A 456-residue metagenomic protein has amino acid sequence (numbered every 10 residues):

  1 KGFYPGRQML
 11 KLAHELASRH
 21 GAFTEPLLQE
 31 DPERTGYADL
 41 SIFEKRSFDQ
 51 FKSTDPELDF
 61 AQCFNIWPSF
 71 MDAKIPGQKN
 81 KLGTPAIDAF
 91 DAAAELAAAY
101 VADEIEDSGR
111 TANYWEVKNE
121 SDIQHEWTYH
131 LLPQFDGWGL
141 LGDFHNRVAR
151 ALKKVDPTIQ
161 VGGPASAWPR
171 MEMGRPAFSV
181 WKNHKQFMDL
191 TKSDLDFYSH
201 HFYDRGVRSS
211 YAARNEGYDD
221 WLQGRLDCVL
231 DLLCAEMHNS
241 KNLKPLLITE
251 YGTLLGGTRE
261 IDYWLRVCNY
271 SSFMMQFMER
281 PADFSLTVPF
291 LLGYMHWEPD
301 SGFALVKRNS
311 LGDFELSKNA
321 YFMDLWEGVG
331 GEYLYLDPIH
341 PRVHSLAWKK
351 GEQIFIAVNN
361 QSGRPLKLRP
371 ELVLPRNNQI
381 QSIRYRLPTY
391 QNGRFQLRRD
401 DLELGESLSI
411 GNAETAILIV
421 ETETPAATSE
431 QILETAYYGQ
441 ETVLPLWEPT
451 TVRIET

Functional and structural regions predicted by a protein language model:
K1-D196: N-terminal catalytic cores of secreted or lumenal carbohydrate-active enzymes
S18-R19, V117, G163, H200 (+3 more regions): Conserved beta-strand positions
G137-L265: Noncatalytic carbohydrate-binding groove/subsite architecture in carbohydrate-active enzymes
I248-G330, L334-P341: Aromatic/acidic polysaccharide-binding cleft in carbohydrate-active enzymes
R342-N377, E423: Carbohydrate-binding surface patches
V373-Q391: Solvent-exposed beta-hairpin/edge-strand motifs
Q396-G439: C-terminal beta-strand-rich structural cap/linker in extracellular carbohydrate-active enzymes
T450-T456: A short beta-strand element within beta-rich, extracytoplasmic domains of secreted/secretory-pathway proteins
